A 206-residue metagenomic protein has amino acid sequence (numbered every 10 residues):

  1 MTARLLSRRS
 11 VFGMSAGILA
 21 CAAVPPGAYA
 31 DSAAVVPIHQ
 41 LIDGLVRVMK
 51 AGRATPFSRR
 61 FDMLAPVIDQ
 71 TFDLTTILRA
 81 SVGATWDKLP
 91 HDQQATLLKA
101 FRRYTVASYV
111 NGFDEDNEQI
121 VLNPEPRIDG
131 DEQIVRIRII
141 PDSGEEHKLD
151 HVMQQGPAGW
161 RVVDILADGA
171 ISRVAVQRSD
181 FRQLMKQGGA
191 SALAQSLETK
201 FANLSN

Functional and structural regions predicted by a protein language model:
M1-I18: N-terminal secretory signal peptides and thylakoid transit peptides that target proteins across membranes
P25-A30: Sec/Tat signal peptide C-region and signal peptidase I cleavage site
A33-Y109: Early exported N-terminus immediately downstream of N-terminal targeting peptides
H39, L98, R136-R138, D150-V152 (+1 more regions): Soluble periplasmic/extracytoplasmic beta-strand elements of cell-envelope proteins
T85-W86, V135, V162: Surface-exposed aromatic
V106-H147, L197-N206: Surface-exposed, charged secondary-structure patches
E146-A175: Short beta-strand edge/turn micro-motifs at domain boundaries
L166-N206: Low-complexity, intrinsically disordered terminal/linker segments enriched in charged and Gly/Pro repeats
